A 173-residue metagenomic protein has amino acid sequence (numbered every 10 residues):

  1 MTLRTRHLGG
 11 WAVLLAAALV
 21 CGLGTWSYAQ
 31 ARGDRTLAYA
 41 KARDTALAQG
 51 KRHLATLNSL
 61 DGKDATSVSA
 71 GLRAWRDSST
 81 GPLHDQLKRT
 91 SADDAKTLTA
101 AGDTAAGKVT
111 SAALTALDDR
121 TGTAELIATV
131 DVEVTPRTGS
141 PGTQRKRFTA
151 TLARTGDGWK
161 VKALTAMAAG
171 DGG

Functional and structural regions predicted by a protein language model:
M1-K41: Amphipathic, hydrophobic N-terminal targeting peptides for secretion and organelle import
A31-D44, K108-A116: Generic detector of contiguous secondary-structure segments
K41-A100, T104: Core segments of small alpha/beta cavity-forming domains
A100-R137: Surface-exposed, charged secondary-structure patches
G107, T143-R145: Short solvent-exposed loop/turn micro-motifs enriched in small/polar/acidic residues
T121-I127, R145-T149, W159: Structural motif
R137-T143: Solvent-exposed, non-transmembrane alpha-helical starts
R147-G173: Short beta-strand edge/turn micro-motifs at domain boundaries
